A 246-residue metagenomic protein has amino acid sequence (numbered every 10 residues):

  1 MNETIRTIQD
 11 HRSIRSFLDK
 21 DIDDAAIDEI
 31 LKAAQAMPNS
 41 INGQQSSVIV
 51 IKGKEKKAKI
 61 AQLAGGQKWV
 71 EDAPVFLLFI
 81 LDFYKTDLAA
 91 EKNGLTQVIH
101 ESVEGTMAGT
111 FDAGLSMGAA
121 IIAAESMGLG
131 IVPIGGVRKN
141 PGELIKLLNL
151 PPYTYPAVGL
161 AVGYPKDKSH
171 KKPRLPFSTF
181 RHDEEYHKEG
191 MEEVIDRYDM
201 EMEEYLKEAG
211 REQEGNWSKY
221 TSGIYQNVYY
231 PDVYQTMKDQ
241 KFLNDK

Functional and structural regions predicted by a protein language model:
M1-K246: Acidic, surface-exposed loops and disordered segments
